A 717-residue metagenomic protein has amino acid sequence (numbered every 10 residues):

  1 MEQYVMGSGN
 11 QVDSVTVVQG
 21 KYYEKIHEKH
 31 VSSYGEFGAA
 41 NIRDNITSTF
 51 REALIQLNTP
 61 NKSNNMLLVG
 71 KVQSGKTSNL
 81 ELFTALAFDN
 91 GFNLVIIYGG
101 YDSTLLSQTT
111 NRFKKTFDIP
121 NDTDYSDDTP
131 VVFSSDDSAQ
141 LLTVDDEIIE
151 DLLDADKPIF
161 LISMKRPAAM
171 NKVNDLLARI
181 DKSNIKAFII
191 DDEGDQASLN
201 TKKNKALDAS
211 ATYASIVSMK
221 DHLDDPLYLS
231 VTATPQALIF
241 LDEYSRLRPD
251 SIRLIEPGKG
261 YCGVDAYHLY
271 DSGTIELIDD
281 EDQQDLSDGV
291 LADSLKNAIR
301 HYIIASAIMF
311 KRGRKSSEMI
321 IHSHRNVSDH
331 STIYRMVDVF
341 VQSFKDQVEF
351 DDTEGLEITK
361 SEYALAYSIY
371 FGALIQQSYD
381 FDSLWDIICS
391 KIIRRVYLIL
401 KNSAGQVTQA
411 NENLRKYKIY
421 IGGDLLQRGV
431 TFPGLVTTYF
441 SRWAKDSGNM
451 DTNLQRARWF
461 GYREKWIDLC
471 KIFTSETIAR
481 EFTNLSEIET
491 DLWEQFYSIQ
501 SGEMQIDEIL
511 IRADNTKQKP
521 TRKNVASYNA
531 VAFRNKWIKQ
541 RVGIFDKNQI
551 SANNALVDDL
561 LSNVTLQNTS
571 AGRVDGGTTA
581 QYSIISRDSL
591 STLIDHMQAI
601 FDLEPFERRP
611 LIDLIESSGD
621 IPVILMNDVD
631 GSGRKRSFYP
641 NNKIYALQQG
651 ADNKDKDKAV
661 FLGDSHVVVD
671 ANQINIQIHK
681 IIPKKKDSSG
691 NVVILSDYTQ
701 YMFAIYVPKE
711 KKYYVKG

Functional and structural regions predicted by a protein language model:
K76-T77: Conserved lysine of the Walker
N93-D124, A233, R325: Conserved Walker A/P-loop ATP-binding site and its immediately adjacent core in helicase/helicase-like ATPase domains
T110, I119-L142, K186-I189, G194 (+5 more regions): Conserved C-terminal RecA-like helicase domain
S126-D128, I185-D191, D195-Q196, N200-R312 (+3 more regions): Conserved P-loop NTPase catalytic core
S138-I190, S198-M219, G422-G423: Conserved RecA-like ASCE ATPase "motif II neighborhood" in helicase/translocase motors
D293-E318, S323-S328, I333-R335, I488-I600: C-terminal catalytic or substrate-handling cores of phosphate/nucleotide- and metal-cofactor-dependent proteins acting
K401-R480: Conserved RecA-like P-loop NTPase helicase motor core
W443-W466, I584-G717: C-terminal accessory/interaction regions of large nucleic acid-associated machines
